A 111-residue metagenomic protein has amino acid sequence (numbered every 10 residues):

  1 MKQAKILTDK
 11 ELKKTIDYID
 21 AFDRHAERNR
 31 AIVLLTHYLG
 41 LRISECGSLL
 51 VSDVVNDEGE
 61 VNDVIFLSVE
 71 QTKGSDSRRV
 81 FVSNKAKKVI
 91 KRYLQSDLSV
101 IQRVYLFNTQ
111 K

Functional and structural regions predicted by a protein language model:
M1-K13, G74-S83, V100-I101: DNA breakage-rejoining catalytic core of tyrosine-based enzymes
M1-K2, K87-K111: Major-groove DNA-contacting interfaces characterized by cationic-aromatic clusters
K2, Y38-S44, Y93: N-terminal DNA-binding recognition helix of tyrosine site-specific recombinases/integrases
K10-L39, I43: Basic, Lys/Arg- and aromatic-enriched nucleic-acid-binding interface segment
I19, Q71, T109-K111: Short, histidine-centered active-site or binding-site loop motifs used for metal coordination, general acid-base
R28, R42, R78, D97-L98: Short, cationic motifs built from Arg/Lys/His that form the positively charged side of catalytic pockets
S48-A86: Conserved tyrosine-mediated DNA breakage-rejoining catalytic core shared by Y-recombinases
